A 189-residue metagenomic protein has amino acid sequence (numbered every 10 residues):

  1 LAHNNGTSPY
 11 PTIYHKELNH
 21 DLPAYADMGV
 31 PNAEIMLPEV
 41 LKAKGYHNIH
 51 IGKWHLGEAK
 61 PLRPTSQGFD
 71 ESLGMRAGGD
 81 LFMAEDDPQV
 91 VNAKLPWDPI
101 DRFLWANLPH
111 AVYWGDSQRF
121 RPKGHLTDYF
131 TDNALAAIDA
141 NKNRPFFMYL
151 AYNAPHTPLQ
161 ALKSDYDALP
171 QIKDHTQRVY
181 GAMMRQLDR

Functional and structural regions predicted by a protein language model:
L1-H3, A26-A59, L95, I100-R144: Active-site-proximal alpha/beta segments of enzymes that process anionic O-linked groups
L1-H3, L41, F146-A151, Y180 (+1 more regions): Beta-strand elements within well-structured catalytic alpha/beta cores of enzymes that handle phosphate/sulfate esters
L1-M36, V40-I49, P64-S72, L81: Active-site segment of extracytoplasmic enzymes that catalyze sulfate/phosphate-ester chemistry
L1-N4, H50-L62, R76-G78, Y149-P158: Short, solvent-exposed turn/loop segments enriched in Gly/Ser/Thr/Pro and often Arg
T7-Y25, P99-S117, L162-R178: Aromatic- and acidic-residue-enriched carbohydrate-binding clefts of CAZyme catalytic domains
A33-L37, T65, L126, F130 (+4 more regions): Stable alpha-helical elements in mature extracytoplasmic
P64-M83, I172-H175, Y180: Acidic, His- and aromatic-enriched active-site or binding-groove loops in soluble protein domains that engage sugars
D87, D132-Y180: Active-site His/acidic residue clusters
